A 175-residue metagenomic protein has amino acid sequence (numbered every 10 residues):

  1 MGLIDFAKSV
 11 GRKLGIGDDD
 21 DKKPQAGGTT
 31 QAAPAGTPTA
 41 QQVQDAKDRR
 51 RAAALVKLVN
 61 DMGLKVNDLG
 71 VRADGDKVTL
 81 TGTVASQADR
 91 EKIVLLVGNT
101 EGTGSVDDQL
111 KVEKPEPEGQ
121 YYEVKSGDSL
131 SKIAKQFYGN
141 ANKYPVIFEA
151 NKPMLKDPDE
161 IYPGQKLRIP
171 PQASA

Functional and structural regions predicted by a protein language model:
G2-R50: N-terminal presequence-like segments and adjacent domain-start helices
Q41, A46, A73-V78, E91 (+1 more regions): N-terminal targeting/disorder module
R50-G63: Short amphipathic alpha-helix segments
L55-L58, K92-I93, I133: Hydrophobic side chains in well-ordered alpha-helices
M62-V78: Short edge beta-strands and adjacent turn/loop segments
D74-T79, V84, E113-A141, P145 (+1 more regions): Primarily a LysM-type cell-wall glycan-binding module
A88-G98: Charge-rich, low-aromatic oligomerization/scaffolding segments with amphipathic character
L96-P117, V146-A175: Extracellular LysM carbohydrate-binding repeats and other cell-envelope/extracellular binding modules
